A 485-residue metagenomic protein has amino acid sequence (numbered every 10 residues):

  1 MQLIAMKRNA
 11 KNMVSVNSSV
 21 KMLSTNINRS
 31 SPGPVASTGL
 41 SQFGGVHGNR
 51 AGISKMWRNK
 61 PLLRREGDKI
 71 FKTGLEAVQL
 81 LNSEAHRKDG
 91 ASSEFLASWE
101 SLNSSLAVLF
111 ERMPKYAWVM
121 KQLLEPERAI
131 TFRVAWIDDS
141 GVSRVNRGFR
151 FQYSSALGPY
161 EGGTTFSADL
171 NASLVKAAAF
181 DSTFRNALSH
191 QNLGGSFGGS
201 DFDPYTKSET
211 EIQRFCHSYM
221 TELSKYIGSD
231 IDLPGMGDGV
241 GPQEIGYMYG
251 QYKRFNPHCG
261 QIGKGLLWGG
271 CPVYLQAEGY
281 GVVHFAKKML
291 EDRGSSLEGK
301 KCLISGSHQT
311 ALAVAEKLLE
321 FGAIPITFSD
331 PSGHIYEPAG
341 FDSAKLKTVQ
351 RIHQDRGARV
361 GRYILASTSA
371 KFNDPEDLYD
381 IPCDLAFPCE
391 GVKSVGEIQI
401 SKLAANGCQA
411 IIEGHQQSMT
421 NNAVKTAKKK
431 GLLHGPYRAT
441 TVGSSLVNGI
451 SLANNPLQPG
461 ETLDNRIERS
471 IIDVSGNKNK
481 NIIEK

Functional and structural regions predicted by a protein language model:
M1-E66: N-terminal mitochondrial targeting presequence
H47-L96, M289, A404-K485: Adenosine-phosphate binding glycine-rich loop
S92-T131: Short, Gly/Pro- and small/polar-rich lid/capping loops
W118-S200, F215-S224, G228: N-terminal functional module of multi-domain proteins
S167, N186-E298: Glycine/serine-rich phosphate-binding loop and adjoining beta1-alpha1 elements at the start of nucleotide-handling
K264-G265, V273-D380: Glycine-rich phosphate/diphosphate-binding loop of Rossmann-like nucleotide-binding domains
G333-H434: Rossmann-like adenosine-cofactor binding region
